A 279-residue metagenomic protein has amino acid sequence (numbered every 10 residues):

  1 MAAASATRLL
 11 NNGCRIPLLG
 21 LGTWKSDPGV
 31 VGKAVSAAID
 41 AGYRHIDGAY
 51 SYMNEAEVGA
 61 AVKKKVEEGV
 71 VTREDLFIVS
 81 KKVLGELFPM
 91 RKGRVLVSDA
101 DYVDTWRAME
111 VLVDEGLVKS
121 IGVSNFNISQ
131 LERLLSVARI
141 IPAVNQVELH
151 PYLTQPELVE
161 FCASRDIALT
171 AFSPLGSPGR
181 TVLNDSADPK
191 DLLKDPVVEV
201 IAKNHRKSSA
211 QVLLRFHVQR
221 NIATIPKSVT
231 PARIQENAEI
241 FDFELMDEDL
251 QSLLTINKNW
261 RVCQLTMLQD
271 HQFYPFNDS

Functional and structural regions predicted by a protein language model:
M1-F77, L175-P178, N277-S279: N-terminal binding-site loop/beta-alpha segment at the start of enzyme catalytic domains that lines or forms
M1-N11, V83-L84, V97-S98, Y102: Short, compositionally biased "basic patch" segments
R44-Y52, V79, K119-G122, V144-V147: Short catalytic-loop micro-motif centered on adjacent basic/acidic residues
T72-K82, E148-L149: A short, structured active-site edge motif that brings together acidic residues
L84-S279: Beta/alpha (TIM)-barrel catalytic core signal, keyed to glycine-rich beta->alpha loops juxtaposed to Asp/Glu that bind
